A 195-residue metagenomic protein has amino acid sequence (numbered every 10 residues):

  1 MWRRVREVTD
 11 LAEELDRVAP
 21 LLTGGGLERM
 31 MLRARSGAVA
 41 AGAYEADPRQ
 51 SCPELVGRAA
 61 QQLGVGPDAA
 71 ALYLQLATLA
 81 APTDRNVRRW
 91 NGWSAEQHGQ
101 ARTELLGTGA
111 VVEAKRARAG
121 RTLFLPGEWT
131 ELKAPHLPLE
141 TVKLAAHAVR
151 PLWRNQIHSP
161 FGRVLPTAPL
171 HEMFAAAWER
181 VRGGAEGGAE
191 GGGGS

Functional and structural regions predicted by a protein language model:
M1-A43: Extended, non-transmembrane interaction/recognition domains
A41-L72: Short alpha-helical segments that sit at the start of domains
Q62-G66, T83, R116-T141: Short, cationic-aromatic polyanion-contact patches
L74-T78: Short, locally clustered residues in the helix-turn-helix/winged-helix DNA-binding domain
A80-W90: Short acidic, hydrophobic short linear motifs in intrinsically disordered regions
G92-A114: Short amphipathic alpha-helical interaction segments
T108-V111, T167-S195: Mid-protein regulatory/catalytic core that forms ligand/cofactor-binding pockets and protein-protein interaction
G127-L165: Short, amphipathic alpha-helical interaction segments positioned at domain boundaries
